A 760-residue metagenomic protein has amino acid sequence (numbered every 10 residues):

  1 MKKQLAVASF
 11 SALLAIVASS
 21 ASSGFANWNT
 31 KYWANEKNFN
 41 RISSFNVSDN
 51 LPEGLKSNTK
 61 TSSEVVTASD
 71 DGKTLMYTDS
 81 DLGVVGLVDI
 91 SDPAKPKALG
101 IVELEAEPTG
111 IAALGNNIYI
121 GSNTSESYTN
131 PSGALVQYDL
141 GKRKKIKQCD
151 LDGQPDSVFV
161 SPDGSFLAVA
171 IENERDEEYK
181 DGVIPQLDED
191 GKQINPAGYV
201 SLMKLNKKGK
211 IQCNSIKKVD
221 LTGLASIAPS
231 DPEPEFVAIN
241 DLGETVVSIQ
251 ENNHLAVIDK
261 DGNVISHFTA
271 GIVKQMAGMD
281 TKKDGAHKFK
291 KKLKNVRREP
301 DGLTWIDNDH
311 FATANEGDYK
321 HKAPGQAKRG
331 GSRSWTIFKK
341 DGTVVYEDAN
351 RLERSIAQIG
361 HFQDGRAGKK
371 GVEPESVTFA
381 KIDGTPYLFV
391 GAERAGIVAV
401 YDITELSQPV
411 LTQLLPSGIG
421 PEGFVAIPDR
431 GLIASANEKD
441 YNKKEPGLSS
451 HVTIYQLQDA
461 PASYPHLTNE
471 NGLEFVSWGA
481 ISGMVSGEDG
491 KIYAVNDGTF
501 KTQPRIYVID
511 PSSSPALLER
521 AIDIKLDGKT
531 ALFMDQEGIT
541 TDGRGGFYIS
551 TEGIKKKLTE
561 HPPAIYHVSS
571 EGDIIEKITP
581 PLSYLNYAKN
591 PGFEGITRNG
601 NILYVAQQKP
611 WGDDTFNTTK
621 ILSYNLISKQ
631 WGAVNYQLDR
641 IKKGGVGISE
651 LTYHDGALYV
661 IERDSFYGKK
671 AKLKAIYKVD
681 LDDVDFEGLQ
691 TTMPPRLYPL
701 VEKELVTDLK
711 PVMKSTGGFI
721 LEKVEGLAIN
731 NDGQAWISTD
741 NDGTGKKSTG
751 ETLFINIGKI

Functional and structural regions predicted by a protein language model:
M1-F25: Gram-negative bacterial Sec-dependent N-terminal signal peptides
F25-I760: Sequence/structural signature of beta-propeller domains
